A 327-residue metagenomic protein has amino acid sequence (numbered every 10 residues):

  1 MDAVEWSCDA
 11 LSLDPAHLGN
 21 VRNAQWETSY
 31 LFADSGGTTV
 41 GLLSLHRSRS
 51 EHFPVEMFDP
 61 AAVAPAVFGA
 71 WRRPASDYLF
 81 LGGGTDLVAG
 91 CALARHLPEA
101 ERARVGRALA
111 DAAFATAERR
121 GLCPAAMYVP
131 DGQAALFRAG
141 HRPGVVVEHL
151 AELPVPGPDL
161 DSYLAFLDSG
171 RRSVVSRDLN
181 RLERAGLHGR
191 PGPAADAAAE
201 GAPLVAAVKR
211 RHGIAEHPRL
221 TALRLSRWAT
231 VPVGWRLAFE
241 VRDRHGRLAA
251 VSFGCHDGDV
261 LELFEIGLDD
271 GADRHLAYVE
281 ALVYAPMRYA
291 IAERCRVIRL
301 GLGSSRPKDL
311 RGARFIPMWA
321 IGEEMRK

Functional and structural regions predicted by a protein language model:
M1-G36, V40-P60, C123-L150, V155-R274: A conserved beta-strand-loop-helix scaffold within acyl/acetyltransferase catalytic domains
S50-G140, V260-R311, F315: Acyl-donor binding region in acyl/amide transferases
R104, L160-L167, V175, L204 (+6 more regions): Generic hydrophobic secondary-structure signal
Q133, A198-A199, R306-P307, E324-M325: Short secondary-structure capping/turn micro-motifs that flank functional sites
V145-L153, F315-R326: Conserved catalytic-core motifs of GNAT/GCN5-like acyltransferases
N180, P286-M287, E324-K327: Short, basic, helix/turn surface patches
